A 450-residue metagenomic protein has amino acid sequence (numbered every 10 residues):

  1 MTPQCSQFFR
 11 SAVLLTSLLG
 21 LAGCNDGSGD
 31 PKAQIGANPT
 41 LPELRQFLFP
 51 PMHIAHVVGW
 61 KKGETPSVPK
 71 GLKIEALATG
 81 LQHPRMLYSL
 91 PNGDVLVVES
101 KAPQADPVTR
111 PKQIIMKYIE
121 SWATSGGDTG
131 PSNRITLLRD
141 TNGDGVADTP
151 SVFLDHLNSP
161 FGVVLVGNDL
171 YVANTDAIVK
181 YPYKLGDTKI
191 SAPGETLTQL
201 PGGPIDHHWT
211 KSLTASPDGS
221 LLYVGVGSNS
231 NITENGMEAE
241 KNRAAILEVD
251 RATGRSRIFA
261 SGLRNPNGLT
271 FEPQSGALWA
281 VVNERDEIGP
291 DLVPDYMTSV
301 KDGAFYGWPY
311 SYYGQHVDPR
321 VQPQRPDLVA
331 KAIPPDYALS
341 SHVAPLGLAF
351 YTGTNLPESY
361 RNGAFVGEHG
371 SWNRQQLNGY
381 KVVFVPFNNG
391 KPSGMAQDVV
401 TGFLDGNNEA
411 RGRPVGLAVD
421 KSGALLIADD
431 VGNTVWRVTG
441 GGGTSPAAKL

Functional and structural regions predicted by a protein language model:
G20-G23: C-terminal motif of bacterial Sec signal peptides marking the signal peptidase cleavage site
D26-V68, D106-V108, M116-G126, G130-S132 (+7 more regions): Beta-propeller domain segments
A78-G80, S151-N158, L197-I205, I258-G262 (+3 more regions): Surface loop/turn motifs at the tips and blade-to-blade linkers of beta-strand repeat domains
L87, V163, L213, P266-L269 (+2 more regions): Hydrophobic core register within WD40 beta-propeller blades
L90-G93, L165-G167, A215-G219, E272-S275 (+2 more regions): Residue-level detector of Asp-centered blade-edge/turn motifs that repeat once per structural unit in beta-propeller
D94-L96, D169-V172, L221-G225, A277-V281 (+2 more regions): Conserved beta-propeller blade signature
V146-D169, N174-S216: Asp-box/WD-like beta-propeller blade repeats and closely related beta-sheet repeat scaffolds
A418-K449: Blade-level signature of beta-propeller repeat domains, shared across WD40, Kelch, NHL, RCC1 and BNR/Asp-box propellers
